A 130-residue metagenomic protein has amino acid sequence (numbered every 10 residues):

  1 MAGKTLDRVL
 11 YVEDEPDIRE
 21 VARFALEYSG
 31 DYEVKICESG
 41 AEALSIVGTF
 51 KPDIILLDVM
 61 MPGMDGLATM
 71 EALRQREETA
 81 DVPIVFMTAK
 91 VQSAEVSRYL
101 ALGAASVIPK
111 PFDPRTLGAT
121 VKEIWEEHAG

Functional and structural regions predicted by a protein language model:
M1-L10, R115-G130: Non-catalytic signal-transmission and effector/linker regions of two-component phosphorelay proteins
E13: Conserved acidic carboxylate
P16-K35: Two-component/phosphorelay signaling modules centered on CheY-like receiver
R23, A68, V91-I108, A119-E123: Alpha4 helix (beta4-alpha4-beta5 surface) of REC/receiver domains from two-component response regulators
I36-S45, G66-A68: Helix N-cap/capping motif at the beta->alpha junctions
F50-L56: Active-site beta3 strand of CheY-like receiver
M61: Receiver (REC) domain active-site loop signature in two-component systems and cognate sites in sensor histidine kinases
